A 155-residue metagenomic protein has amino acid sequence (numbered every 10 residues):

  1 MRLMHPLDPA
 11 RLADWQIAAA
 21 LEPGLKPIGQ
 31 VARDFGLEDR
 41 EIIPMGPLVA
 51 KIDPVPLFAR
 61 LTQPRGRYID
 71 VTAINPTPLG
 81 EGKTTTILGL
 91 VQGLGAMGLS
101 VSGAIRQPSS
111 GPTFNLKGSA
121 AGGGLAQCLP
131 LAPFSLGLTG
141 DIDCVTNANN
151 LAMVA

Functional and structural regions predicted by a protein language model:
M1-A155: Flexible phosphate-sensing "switch/lid" loops adjacent to ATP/NTP-binding sites across phosphate-transfer
